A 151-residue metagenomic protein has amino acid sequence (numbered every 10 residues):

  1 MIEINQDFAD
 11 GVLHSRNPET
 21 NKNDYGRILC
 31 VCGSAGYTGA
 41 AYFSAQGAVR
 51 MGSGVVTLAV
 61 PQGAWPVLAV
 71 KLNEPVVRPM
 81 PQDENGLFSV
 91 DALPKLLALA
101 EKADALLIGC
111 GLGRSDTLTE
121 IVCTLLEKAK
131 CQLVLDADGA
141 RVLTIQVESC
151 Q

Functional and structural regions predicted by a protein language model:
M1-Q6, A59-Q151: Glycine-rich phosphate/dinucleotide-binding loop and adjoining beta-alpha-beta core of small-molecule
M1-V31, A35: YjeF_N-associated NAD(P)HX repair module
N21-R78, Q82: Substrate-binding N-lobe of the ribokinase-like
